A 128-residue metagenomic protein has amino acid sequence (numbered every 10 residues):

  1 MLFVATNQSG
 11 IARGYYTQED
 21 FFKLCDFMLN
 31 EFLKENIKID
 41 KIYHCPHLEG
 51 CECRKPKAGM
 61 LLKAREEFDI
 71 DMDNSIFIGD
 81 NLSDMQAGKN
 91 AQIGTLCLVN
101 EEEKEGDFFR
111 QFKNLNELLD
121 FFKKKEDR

Functional and structural regions predicted by a protein language model:
F3-A5: Structural recognition of the conserved hydrophobic beta-strand(s) that form the central parallel beta-sheet of P-loop
N7-I11, Y43-E49: Short linear capping/connector segments at secondary-structure termini
Q8-F21: A short secondary-structure junction motif
E19-K41, L48-F77, N81-R128: Asp-based, Mg2+/Mn2+-dependent phosphohydrolase catalytic module
